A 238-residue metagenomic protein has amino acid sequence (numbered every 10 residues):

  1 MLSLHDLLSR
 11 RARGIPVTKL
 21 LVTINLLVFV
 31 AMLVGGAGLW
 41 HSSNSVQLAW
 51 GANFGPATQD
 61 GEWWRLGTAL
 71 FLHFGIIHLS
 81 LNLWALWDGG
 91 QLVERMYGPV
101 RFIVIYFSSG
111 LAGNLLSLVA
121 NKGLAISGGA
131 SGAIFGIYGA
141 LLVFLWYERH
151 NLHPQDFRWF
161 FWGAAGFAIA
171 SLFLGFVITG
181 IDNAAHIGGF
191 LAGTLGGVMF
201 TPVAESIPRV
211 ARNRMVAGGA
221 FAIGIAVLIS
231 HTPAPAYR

Functional and structural regions predicted by a protein language model:
M1-R238: A detector for small-residue-rich transmembrane helices and their helix-helix packing motifs
